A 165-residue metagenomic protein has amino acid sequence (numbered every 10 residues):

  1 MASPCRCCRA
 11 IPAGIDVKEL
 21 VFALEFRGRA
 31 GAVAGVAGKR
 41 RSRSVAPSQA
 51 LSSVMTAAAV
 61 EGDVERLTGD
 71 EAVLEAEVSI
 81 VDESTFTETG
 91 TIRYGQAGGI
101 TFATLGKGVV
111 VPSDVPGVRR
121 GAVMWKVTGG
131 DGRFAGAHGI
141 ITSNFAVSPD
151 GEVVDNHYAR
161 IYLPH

Functional and structural regions predicted by a protein language model:
A2-H165: Beta-strand-enriched cores of mature, soluble protein domains
